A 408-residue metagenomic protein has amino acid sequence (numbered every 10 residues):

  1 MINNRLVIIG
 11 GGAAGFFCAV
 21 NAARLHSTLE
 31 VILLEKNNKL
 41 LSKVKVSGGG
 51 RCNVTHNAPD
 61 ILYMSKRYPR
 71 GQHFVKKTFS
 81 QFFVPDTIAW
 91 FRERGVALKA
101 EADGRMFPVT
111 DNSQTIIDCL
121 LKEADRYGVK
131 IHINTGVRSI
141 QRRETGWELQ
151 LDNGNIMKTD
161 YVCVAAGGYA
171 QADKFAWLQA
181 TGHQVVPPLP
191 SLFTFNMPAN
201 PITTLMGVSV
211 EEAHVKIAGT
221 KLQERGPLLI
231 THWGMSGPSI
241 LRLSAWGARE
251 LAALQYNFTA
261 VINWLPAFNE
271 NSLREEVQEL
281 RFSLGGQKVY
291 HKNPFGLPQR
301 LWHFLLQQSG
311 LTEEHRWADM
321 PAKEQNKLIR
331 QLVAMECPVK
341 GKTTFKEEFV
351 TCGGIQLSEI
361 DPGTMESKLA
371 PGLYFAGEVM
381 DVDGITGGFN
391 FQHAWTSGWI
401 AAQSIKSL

Functional and structural regions predicted by a protein language model:
M1-A14: Beta1/beta-strand and adjacent pyrophosphate-binding region of the FAD-binding site in flavoprotein oxidoreductases
V7, A23-G49: Glycine-rich FAD pyrophosphate-binding loop
V7-I9, L34, V137, I156-Y169 (+4 more regions): Short hydrophobic core segments
N38-L40, V46, V54, A58-I61 (+2 more regions): An anion/pyrophosphate-binding glycine-rich loop and adjacent beta-alpha core in soluble alpha-beta enzymes
R51-A100: Glycine-rich active-site loop/strand segments that organize a redox cofactor
I133, F304-D383: A glycine-rich dinucleotide-binding beta-alpha-beta segment and adjacent secondary-structure elements that constitute
I133-G146: A conserved short coil-to-beta-strand element within the FAD-binding core of flavoproteins
Y161, A165-W177, T181, V382-L408: A conserved FAD-binding loop/helix module that cradles the flavin
